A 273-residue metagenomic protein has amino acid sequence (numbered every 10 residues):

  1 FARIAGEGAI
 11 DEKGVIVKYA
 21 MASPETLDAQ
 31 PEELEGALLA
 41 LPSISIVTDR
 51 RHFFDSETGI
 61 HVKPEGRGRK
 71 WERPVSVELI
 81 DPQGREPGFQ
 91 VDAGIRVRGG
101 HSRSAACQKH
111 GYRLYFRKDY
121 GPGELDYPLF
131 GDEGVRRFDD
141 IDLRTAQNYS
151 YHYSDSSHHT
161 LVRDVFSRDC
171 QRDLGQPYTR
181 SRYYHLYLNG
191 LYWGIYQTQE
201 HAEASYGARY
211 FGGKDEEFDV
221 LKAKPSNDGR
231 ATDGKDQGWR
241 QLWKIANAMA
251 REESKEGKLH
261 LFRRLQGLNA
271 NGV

Functional and structural regions predicted by a protein language model:
F1, G14, V162, F166 (+2 more regions): Extracytoplasmic/secreted proteins, especially bacterial periplasmic and envelope-associated proteins
F1-R103: Regulatory N- and C-terminal appendages and interdomain linkers associated with kinase/kinase-like NTP transferase
H52-T58, E86-P87, S104, G121-L125 (+2 more regions): Short, solvent-exposed loop/turn elements at domain surfaces
Y112-Y115, D139-T145, L161, D169 (+3 more regions): Structural recognition of the beta-strand scaffold that forms the well-ordered cores of secreted hydrolase catalytic
Y127-S156, Q197-V273: ATP-dependent phospho-/nucleotidyl transfer catalytic cores
H152-Q176: A conserved alpha-helical element in kinase catalytic cores
D173-Y187: Short, well-structured beta-strand/strand-turn elements
